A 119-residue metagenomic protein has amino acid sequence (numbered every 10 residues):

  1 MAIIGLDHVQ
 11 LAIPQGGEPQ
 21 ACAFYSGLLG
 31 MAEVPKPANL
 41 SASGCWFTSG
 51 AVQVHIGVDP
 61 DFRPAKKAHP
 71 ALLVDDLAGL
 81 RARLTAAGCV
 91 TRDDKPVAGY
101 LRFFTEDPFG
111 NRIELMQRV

Functional and structural regions predicted by a protein language model:
M1-C22, A68-P70: N-terminal beta-strand motif that seeds the catalytic metal site of vicinal oxygen chelate
M1-I4, A87-V119: Vicinal oxygen chelate
I4-G5, F62-K67, V97: Short glycine-enriched loop/turn motifs at secondary-structure junctions
L11-Q53: Core segments of cupin and vicinal oxygen chelate
E33-P35, H55-I56, V90-D93: A short linear hydrophobic-aromatic micro-motif
N39-S43, P64, V97-L101: Short acidic/glycine-enriched loop/turn segments that link adjacent beta-strands
V52-H55, G110-R112: Short, charged/polar, Gly/Pro-enriched secondary-structure boundary elements
K66-L84: Mid-chain, well-packed structural core segment of small domains
